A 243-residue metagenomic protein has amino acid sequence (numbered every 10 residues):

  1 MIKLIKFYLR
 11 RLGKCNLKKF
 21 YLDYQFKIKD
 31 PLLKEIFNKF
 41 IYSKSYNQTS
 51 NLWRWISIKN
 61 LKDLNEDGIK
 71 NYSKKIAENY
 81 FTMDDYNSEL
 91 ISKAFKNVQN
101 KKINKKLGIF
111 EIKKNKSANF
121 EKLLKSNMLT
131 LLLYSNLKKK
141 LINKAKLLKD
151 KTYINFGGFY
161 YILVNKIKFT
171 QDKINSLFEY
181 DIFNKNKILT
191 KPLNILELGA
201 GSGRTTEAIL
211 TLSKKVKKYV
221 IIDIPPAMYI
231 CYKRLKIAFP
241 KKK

Functional and structural regions predicted by a protein language model:
I2-F169: N-terminal accessory regions of S-adenosyl-L-methionine
K173-L193: Conserved alpha-helix/loop element of class I SAM-dependent methyltransferases that forms part of the SAM/SAH-binding
L189-P192, S213-K218: Short, surface-exposed connector motifs at secondary-structure boundaries
K191-G201: Conserved class I S-adenosyl-L-methionine
S202-K214: Conserved SAM-binding loop of SAM-dependent methyltransferases across substrates and taxa, primarily the Class I
K218-I224: Conserved SAM-binding motif I beta-strand of class I
M228-Y229: Short alpha-helix immediately C-terminal to the canonical SAM-binding loop
K233-K243: S-adenosyl-L-methionine
